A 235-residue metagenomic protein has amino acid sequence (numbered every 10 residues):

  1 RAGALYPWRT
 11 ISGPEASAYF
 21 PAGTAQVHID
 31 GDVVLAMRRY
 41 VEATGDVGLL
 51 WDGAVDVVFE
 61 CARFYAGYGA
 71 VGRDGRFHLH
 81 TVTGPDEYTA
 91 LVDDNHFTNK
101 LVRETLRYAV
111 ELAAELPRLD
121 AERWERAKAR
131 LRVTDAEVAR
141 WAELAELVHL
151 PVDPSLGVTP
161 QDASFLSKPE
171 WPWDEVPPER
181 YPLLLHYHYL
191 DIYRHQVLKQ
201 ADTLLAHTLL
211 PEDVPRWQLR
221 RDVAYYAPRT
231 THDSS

Functional and structural regions predicted by a protein language model:
R1-L35, V41, G48-D52, A66-R76 (+1 more regions): Helix-terminus loop motifs that line ligand-binding clefts
A2-G23, R76-N95, D162-S164, P169 (+1 more regions): Carbohydrate-binding/catalytic loop surfaces
S12-P14, E60, F64-V133: Acidic/histidine-rich catalytic neighborhood
P14-G23, R38-G48, P85-Y88, Y187-D191 (+2 more regions): Glycine- and acidic
A25-L35, G53-D56, D94-E104, V197-A201 (+1 more regions): Aromatic- and histidine-enriched alpha-helix N-cap/loop-to-helix transition segments that scaffold the rims
G31-V34, R38-V41, D52-A66, R103 (+3 more regions): Hydrophobic core segments within long, regular secondary-structure runs in both alpha- and beta-rich folds
D32-V47, F64, P85, R103-L116 (+2 more regions): Well-ordered alpha-helical scaffold segments within catalytic/enzyme domains
A114, A129-S235: Active-site core of glycosidic bond-cleaving carbohydrate-active enzymes
